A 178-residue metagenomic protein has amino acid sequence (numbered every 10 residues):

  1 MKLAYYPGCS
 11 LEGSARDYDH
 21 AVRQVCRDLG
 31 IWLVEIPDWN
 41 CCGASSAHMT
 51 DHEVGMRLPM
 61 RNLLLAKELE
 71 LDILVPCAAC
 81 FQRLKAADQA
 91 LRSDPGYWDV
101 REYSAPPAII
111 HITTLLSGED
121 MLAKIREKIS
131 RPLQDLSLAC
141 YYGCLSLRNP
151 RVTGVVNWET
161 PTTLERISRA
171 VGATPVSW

Functional and structural regions predicted by a protein language model:
M1-W178: Iron-sulfur cluster-binding electron-transfer modules in prokaryotic oxidoreductases
